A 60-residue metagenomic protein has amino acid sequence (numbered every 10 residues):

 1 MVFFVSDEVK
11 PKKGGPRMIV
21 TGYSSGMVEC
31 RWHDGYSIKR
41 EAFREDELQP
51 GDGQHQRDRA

Functional and structural regions predicted by a protein language model:
V5-E47, R59: Basic/aromatic-rich interaction segments and small domains that mediate binding to polyanionic partners
G53-A60: Long, low-complexity intrinsically disordered regions
